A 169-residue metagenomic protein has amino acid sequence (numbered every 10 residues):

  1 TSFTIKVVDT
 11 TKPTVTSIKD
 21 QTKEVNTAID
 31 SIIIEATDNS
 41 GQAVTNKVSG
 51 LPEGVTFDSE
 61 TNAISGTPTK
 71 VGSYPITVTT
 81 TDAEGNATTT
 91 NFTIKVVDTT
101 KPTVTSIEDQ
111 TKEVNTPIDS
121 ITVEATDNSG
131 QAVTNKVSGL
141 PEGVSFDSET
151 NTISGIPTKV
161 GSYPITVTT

Functional and structural regions predicted by a protein language model:
T1-V7, N86-V96: C-terminal edge beta-strand
T10-I18, T99-I107: Proline-enriched interdomain boundary motifs that mark the N-terminal boundary and often initiate the first structured
T22-A28, Q110-P117: Short, solvent-exposed loop/linker segments at the N-terminal edge of repeated beta-sheet extracellular domains
A28-A36, P117-A125: A short beta-strand segment in extracellular, disulfide-stabilized domains
A36-T45, A125-T134: Extracellular acidic loop/turn motifs
E53-T69, E142-T158: Strand-loop-strand motifs at the edges of beta-sheets in extracellular beta-sandwich domains
G72-I76, G161-I165: Exposed beta-strand face motif in extracellular beta-rich ectodomains
